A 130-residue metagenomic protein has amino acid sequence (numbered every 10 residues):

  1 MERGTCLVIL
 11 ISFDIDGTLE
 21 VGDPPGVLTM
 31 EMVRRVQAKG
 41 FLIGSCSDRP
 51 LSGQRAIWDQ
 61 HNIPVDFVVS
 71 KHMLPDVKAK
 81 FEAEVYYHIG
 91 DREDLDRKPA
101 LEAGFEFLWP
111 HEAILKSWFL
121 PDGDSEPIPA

Functional and structural regions predicted by a protein language model:
E2-H72: Alpha-helical substrate-recognition element adjacent to the catalytic core
L42, V85, E106: Residues at the starts of beta-strands that form the adenosine-phosphate
S52, L95, K116: Flexible, glycine-rich phosphate/dinucleotide-binding loops and adjacent beta-alpha linkers at cofactor/substrate
A56-W58, A79, F119-D124: Short secondary-structure transition/capping segments
S70-D94: Conserved Lys-Pro-Asp/Glu-containing loop-to-beta segment of HAD-superfamily phosphomonoesterases, centered on
R92-F107: Acidic, divalent-metal-coordinating active-site segment for phosphoryl/phosphodiester hydrolysis, typified by short
G104-A130: Acidic, PIN/NYN-like endoribonuclease modules and their adjacent C-terminal/linker elements
